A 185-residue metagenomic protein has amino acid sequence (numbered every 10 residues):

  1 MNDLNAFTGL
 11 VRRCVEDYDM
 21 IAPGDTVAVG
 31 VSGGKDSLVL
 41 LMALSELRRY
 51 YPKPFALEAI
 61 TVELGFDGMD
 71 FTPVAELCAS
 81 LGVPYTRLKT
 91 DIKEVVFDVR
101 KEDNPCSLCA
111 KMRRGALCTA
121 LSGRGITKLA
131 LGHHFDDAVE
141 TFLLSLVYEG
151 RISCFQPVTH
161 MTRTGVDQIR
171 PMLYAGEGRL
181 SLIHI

Functional and structural regions predicted by a protein language model:
M1-L143, Y148-R151, G178-R179: ATP-dependent adenylation/nucleotidyltransferase module used to activate substrates
C154-A175: Short, flexible loop segments at boundaries between secondary-structure elements
I183-I185: Conserved small/polar residues in nucleotide/adenosyl-binding loops
